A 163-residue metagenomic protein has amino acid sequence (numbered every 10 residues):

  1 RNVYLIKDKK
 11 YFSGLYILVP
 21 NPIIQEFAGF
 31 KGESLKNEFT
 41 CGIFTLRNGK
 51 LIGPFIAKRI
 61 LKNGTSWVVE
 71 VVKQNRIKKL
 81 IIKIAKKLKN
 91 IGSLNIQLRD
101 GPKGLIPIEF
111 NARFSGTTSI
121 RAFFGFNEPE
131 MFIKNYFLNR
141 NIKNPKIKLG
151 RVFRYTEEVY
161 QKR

Functional and structural regions predicted by a protein language model:
N2-Y4: Structural signal for short hydrophobic segments within the conserved structured cores of catalytic domains across
I6-K86, R99-D100, L105-I106: Phosphate-binding site of ATP-dependent enzymes
N75-R163: ATP-dependent carboxylate activation and anion-phosphoryl transfer catalytic cores that bind Mg-ATP to form
